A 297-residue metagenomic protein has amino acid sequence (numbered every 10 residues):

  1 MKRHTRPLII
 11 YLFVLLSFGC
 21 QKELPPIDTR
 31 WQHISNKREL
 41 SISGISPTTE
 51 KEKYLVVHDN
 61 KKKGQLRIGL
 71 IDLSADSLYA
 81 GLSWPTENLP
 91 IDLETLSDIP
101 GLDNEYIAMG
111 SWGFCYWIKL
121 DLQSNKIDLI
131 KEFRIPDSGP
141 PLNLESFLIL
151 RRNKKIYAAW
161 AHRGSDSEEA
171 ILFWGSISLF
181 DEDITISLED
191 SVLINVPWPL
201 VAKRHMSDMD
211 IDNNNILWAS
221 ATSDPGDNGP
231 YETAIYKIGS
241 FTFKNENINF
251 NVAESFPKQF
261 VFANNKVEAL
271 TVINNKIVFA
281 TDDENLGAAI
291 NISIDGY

Functional and structural regions predicted by a protein language model:
M1-R30: Bacterial Sec-dependent N-terminal signal peptides
C20-Y297: Sequence/structural signature of beta-propeller domains
